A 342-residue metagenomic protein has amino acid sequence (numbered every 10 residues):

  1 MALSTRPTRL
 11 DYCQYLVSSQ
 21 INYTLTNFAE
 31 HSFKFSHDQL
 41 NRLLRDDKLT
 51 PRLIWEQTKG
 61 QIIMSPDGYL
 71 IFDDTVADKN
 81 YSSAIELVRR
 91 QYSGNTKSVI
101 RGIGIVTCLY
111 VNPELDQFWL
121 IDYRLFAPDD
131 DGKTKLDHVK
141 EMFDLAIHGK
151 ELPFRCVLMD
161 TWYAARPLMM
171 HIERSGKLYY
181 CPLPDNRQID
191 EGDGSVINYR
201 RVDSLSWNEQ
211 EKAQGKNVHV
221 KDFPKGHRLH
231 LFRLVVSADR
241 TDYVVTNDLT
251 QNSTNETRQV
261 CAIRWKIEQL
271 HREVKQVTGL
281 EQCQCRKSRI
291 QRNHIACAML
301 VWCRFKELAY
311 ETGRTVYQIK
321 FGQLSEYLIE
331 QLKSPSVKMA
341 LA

Functional and structural regions predicted by a protein language model:
M1-T50: Gly/serine-rich nucleotide phosphate-binding loop at the start of the catalytic core of nucleotide/ADP-ribose-handling
A2-T5, R9-Q14, S19-I21, Y81-S83 (+1 more regions): Single, function-defining residue in the core of a domain
V17, A29, L43, D47 (+4 more regions): Short secondary-structure transition/capping motifs
S19-N22, K34, R52, S65-P66 (+3 more regions): Generic alpha-helical scaffold signal
N22-L25, H37-L40, P66-I71, I105 (+1 more regions): A common structural microfeature
Q39-R42, L53-M64, D137-D144, F154: Hydrophobic, well-ordered secondary-structure segments that either form specific early membrane-associated helices used
R45-L115: Active-site-proximal, Lys/Arg-enriched surface segment that forms a nucleic-acid-binding/basic interface patch
